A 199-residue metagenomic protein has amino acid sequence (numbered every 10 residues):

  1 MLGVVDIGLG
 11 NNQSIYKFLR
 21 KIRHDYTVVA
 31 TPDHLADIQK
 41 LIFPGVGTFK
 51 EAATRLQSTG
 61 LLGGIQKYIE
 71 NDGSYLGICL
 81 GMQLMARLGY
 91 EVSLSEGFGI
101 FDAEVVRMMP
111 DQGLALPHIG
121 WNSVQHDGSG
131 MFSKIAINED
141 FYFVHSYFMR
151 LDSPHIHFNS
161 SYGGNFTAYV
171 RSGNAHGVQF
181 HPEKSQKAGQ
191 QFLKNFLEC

Functional and structural regions predicted by a protein language model:
L2-R23, P182-S185: N-terminal beta1-alpha1 ligand-phosphate binding loop
L9, G45-G47: Short glycine-/small-residue-rich Rossmann-like dinucleotide-binding loops
Y16-K17, A53-L56, R87-Y90, H155-I156 (+1 more regions): Short amphipathic alpha-helical segments
Y26-D37: Short acidic low-complexity segments
K40: Short, Asp-centered acidic motifs that coordinate Mg2+ and/or phosphate in catalytic or ligand-binding sites
F49-H118: Cysteine-nucleophile active-site neighborhood
L88-G164: Pocket-forming structural segment of enzyme catalytic cores
F148-C199: C-terminal and late-domain segments of enzyme folds
